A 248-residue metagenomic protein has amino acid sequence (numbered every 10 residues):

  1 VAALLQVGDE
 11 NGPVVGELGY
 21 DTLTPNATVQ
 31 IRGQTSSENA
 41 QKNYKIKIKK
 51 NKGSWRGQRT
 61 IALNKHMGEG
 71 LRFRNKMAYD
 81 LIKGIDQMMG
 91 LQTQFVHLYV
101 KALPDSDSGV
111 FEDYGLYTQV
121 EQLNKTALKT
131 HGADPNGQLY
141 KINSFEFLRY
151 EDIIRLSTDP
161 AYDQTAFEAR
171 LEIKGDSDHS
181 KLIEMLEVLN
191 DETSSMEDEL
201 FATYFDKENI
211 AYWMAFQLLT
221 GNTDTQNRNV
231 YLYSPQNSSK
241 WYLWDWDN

Functional and structural regions predicted by a protein language model:
V1-N248: Phosphate/dinucleotide-binding and metal-coordinating scaffold of catalytic cores in nucleotide-dependent enzymes
